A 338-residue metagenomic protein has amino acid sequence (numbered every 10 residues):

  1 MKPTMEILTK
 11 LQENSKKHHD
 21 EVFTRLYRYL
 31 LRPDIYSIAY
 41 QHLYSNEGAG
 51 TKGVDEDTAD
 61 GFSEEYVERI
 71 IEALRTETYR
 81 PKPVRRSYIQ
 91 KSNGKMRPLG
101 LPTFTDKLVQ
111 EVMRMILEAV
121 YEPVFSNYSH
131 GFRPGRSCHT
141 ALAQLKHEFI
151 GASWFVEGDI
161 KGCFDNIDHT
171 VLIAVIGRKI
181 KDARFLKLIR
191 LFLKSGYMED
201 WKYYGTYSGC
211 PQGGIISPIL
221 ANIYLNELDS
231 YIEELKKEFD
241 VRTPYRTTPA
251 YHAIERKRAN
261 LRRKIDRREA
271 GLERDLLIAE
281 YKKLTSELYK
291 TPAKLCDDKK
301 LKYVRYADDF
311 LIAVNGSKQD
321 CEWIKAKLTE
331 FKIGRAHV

Functional and structural regions predicted by a protein language model:
M1-R335: Non-catalytic terminal/accessory segments
